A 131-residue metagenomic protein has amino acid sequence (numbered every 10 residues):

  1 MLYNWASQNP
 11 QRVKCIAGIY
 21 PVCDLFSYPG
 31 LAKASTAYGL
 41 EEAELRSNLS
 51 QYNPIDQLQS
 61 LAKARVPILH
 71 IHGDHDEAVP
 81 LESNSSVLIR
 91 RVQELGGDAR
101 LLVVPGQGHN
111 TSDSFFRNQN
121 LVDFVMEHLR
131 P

Functional and structural regions predicted by a protein language model:
M1-P10: Short glycine-enriched nucleophile-adjacent loop and the immediately C-terminal alpha-helix near the catalytic center
V13-C15, P21-S60: Mobile cap/lid helix-loop segments that gate and shape the active-site cleft of serine hydrolases
A17-Y20, I71, V104-P105: Alpha/beta-hydrolase-fold catalytic nucleophile elbow
A64-R65, L69-D76: Short beta-strand/loop motif that positions the catalytic acidic residue of the alpha/beta-hydrolase fold
E77, L101-T111: Histidine-bearing beta->alpha loop at or near hydrolase active sites
E77-N84: Conserved alpha/beta-hydrolase "acid-adjacent" motif
F116-P131: Catalytic active-site module of serine/aspartate enzymes centered on a nucleophile-bearing elbow/loop
